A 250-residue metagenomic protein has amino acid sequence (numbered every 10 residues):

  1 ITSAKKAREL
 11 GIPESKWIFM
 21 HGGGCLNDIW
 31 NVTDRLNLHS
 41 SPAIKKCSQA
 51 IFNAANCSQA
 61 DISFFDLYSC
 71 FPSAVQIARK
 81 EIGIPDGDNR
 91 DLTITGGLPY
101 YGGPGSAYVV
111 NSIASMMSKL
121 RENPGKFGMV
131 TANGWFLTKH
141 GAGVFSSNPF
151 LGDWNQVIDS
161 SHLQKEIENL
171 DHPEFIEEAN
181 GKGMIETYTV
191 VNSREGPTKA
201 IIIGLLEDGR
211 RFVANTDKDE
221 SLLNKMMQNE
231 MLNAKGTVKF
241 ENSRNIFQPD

Functional and structural regions predicted by a protein language model:
I1, H21-N37, Q59-Y68, R90-Y108 (+1 more regions): Cysteine-centered functional microenvironments
I1-S41, A114-S115, E122-N123, F127 (+1 more regions): Condensing-enzyme catalytic core mediating Claisen C-C bond formation in acyl metabolism
L26-A54, Y101-N111, S115, L223-M227: Active-site pocket-shaping loop/turn-to-helix segments
T33-L36, S69-D86, G103-Y108, L137-N148 (+1 more regions): Short glycine/threonine-rich loop-to-helix capping motif typified by GTGT followed within a few residues by an Asp-Pro
A43-F52, D61-A78, I113: Extended, hydrophobic alpha-helical segments in both membrane/secreted and soluble proteins
G209-M227: Beta-strand/loop nucleic-acid-binding surfaces
S221-K239: Short nucleic-acid-contacting surface segments enriched for D/E, G, S/T with interspersed K/R
E241-D250: OB-fold/S1-family single-stranded nucleic acid-binding modules
